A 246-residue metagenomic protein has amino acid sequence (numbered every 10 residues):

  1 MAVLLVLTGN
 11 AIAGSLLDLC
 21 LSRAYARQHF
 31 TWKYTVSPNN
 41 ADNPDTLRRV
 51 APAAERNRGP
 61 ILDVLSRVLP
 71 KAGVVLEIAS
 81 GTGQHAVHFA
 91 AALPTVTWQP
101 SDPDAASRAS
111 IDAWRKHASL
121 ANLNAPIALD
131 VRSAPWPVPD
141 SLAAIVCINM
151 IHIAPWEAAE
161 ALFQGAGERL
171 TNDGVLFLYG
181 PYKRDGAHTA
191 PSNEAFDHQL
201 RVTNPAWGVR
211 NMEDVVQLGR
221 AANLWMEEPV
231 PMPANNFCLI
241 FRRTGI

Functional and structural regions predicted by a protein language model:
S37-P70: Class I SAM-dependent methyltransferase Rossmann-like catalytic core, especially the SAM/SAH-binding loop
A72-G81: Conserved class I S-adenosyl-L-methionine
V87-A134: Class I SAM-dependent methyltransferase SAM/SAH-binding core
W136-I145: A short acidic, Gly/Pro-enriched loop at the edge of an enzyme's catalytic core that lines a small-molecule cofactor
I153-A166: A short, conserved alpha-helix within the catalytic core of class I
D173-Y182: Conserved beta-strand signature within the Rossmann-like core of class I S-adenosyl-L-methionine
T189-R210: Conserved Class I S-adenosyl-L-methionine
A206-N223: Short alpha-helix
